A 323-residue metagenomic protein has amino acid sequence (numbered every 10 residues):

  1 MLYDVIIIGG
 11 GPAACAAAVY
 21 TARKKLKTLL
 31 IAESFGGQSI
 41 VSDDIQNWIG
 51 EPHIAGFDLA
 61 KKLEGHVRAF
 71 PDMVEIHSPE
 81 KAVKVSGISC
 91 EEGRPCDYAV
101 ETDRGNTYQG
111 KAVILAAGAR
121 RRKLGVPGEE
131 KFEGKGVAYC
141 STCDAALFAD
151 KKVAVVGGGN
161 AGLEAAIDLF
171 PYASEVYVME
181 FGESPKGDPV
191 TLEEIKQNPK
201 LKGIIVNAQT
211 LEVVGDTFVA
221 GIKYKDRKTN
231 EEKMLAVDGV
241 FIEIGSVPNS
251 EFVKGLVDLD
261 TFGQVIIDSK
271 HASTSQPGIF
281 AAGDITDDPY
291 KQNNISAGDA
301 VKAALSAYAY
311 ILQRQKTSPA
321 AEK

Functional and structural regions predicted by a protein language model:
M1-I8, Y20-K24, K223-R227, K233-G239 (+4 more regions): Rossmann-like nucleotide/phosphate-binding core characteristic of flavoprotein oxidoreductases
L2-D4, P79, A149-K151, N207 (+1 more regions): Phosphate-coordination loops involved in phosphoryl transfer and adenosine-cofactor binding
Y3-D72, L163-P189, D260: Beta1-alpha1 glycine-rich phosphate/pyrophosphate-binding loop at the start of Rossmann-like nucleotide-binding domains
G9, A116-G118, K123-G125, V156 (+2 more regions): Short, well-ordered coil/turn residues at beta-beta hairpins and beta-strand->alpha-helix junctions within
G11-A13, A119-R121, G159-A161, D287: Residue-level detector of alpha-helix initiation sites
V67-T102, T107-Y108, P171-S269, L312-K323: A Rossmann-like FAD-binding core segment of flavoenzymes
E75-I88, C96-D103, K111-C143, L147: Glycine/small-residue-rich loop that forms an oxyanion/phosphate-binding "nest" at active or ligand-binding sites
G125, K131-L147, I244-K291, I295 (+2 more regions): FAD-site-proximal beta/loop scaffold in flavoenzymes
